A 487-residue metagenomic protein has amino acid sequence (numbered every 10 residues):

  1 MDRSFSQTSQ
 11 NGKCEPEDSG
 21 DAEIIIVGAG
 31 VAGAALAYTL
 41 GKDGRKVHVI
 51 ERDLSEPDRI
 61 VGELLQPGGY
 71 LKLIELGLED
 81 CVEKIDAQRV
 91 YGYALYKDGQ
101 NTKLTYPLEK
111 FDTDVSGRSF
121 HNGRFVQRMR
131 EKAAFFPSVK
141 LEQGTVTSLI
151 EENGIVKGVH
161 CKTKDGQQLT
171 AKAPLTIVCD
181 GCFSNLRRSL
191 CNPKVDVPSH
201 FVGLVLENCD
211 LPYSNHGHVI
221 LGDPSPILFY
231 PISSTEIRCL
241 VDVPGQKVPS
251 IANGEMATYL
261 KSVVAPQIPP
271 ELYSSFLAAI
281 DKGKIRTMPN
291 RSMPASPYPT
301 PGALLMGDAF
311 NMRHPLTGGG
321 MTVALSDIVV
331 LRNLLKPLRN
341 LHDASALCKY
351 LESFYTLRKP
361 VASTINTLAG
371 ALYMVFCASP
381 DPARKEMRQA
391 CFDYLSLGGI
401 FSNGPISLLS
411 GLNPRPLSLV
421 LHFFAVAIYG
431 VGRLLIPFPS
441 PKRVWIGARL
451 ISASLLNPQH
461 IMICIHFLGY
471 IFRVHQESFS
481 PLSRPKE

Functional and structural regions predicted by a protein language model:
C14-A32: Beta1/beta-strand and adjacent pyrophosphate-binding region of the FAD-binding site in flavoprotein oxidoreductases
I25-V27, G41-V61: Glycine-rich FAD pyrophosphate-binding loop
G28-G33, G181, G307, G320: Conserved phosphate-binding and hydrolysis motifs of nucleotide-dependent enzymes
K42, Y70-R128, G154: A conserved beta-strand/loop capping segment in the N-terminal third of enzymes that catalyze redox or closely related
V49-I50, V178, M306: Generic enzyme active-site microenvironment
K132-Q267: Predominantly flavin-linked oxidoreductase catalytic cores and closely associated redox partners
P249-Y355: FAD/FMN-dependent oxidoreductases across multiple families
L277, N333-E487: C-terminal helical "tail/cap" subdomain of flavin- and related membrane-associated enzymes
